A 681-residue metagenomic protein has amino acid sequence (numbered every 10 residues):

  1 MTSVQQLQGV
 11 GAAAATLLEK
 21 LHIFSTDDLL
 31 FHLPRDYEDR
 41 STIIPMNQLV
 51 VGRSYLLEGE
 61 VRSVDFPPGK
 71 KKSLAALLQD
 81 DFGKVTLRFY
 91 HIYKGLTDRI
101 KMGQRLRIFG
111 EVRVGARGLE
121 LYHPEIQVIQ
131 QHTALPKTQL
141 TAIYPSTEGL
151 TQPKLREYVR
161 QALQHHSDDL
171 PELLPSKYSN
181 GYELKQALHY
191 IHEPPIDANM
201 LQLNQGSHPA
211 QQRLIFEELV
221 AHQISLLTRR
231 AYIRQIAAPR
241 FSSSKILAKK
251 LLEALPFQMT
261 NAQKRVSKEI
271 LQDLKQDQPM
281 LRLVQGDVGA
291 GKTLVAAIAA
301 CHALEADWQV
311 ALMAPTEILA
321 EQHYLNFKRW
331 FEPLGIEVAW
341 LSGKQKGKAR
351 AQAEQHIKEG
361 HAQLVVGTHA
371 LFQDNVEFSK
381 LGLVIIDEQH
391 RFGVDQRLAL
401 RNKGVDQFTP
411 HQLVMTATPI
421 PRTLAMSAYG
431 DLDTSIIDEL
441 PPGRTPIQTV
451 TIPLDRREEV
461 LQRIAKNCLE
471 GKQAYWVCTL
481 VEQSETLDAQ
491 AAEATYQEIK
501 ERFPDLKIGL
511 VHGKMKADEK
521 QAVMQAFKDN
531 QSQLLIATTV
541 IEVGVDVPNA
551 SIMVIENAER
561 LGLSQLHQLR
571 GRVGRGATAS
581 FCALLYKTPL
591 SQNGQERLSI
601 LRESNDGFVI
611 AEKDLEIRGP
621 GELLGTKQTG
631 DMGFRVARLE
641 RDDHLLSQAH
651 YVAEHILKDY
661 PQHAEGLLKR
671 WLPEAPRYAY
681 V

Functional and structural regions predicted by a protein language model:
H32-R62: OB-fold nucleic-acid-binding modules
E60, E111-V112, A558, R572: Short, surface-exposed secondary-structure boundary micro-motifs
P67-A254, T626: Upstream accessory/linker segments immediately N-terminal to the RecA-like ATPase cores of bacterial MutS and a subset
F257-M280, L294: N-terminal pre-P-loop "Q-motif" helix
R265, P279-S599, D659-Q662, V681: Inter-lobe coupling/hinge segments of SF2-like helicase ATPases
A577, F581, P589-V681: C-terminal accessory region of SF2 helicases/translocases
